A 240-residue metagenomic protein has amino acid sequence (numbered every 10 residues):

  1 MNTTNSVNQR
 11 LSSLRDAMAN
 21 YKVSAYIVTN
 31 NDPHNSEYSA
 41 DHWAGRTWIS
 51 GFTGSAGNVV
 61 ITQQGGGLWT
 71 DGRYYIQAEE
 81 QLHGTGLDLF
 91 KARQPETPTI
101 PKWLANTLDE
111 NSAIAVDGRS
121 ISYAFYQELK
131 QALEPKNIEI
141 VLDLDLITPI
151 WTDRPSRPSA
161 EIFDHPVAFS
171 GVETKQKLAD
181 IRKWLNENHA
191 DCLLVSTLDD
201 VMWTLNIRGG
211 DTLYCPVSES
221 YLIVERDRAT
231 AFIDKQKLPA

Functional and structural regions predicted by a protein language model:
N2-L108, I121, F125-A240: N-terminal accessory/capping or targeting/presequence segment of soluble
I114: Ligand-binding face of N-terminal immunoglobulin V-set domains in extracellular IgSF glycoproteins
